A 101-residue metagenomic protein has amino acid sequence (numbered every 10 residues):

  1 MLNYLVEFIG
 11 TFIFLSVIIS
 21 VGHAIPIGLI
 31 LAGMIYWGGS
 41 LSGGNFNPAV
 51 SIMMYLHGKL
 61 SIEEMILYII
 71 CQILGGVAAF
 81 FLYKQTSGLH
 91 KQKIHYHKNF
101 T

Functional and structural regions predicted by a protein language model:
M1-T101: Membrane-interface helix-loop junctions and terminal tails of multi-pass membrane proteins
